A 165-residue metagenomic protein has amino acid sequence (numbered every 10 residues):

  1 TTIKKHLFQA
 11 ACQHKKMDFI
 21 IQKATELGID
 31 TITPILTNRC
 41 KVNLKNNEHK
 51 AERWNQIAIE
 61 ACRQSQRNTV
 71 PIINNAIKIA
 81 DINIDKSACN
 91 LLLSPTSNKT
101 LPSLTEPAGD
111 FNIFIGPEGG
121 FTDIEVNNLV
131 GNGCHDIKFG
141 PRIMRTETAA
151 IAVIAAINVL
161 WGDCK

Functional and structural regions predicted by a protein language model:
T1-C89: RNA substrate-binding interface of SAM-dependent RNA methyltransferases
Q9-A10, E118, R142, T146: Glycine- and other small-residue-rich loops at beta-strand/loop junctions that grip anionic moieties
K23-L27, K50, E106-G109, N128-G131: Short, solvent-exposed amphipathic alpha-helical segments in soluble enzyme and RNA/protein-processing domains
I77-N83, N98-T100, I143-M144: A short acidic, often aromatic-flanked loop/helix-cap motif at beta-alpha or helix-coil junctions that lines enzyme
I84-V126, H135-I137: Active-site/ligand-binding-proximal alpha/beta "capping" segment
D123-K165: Structured adenosyl-cofactor binding patch, chiefly the S-adenosyl-L-methionine
